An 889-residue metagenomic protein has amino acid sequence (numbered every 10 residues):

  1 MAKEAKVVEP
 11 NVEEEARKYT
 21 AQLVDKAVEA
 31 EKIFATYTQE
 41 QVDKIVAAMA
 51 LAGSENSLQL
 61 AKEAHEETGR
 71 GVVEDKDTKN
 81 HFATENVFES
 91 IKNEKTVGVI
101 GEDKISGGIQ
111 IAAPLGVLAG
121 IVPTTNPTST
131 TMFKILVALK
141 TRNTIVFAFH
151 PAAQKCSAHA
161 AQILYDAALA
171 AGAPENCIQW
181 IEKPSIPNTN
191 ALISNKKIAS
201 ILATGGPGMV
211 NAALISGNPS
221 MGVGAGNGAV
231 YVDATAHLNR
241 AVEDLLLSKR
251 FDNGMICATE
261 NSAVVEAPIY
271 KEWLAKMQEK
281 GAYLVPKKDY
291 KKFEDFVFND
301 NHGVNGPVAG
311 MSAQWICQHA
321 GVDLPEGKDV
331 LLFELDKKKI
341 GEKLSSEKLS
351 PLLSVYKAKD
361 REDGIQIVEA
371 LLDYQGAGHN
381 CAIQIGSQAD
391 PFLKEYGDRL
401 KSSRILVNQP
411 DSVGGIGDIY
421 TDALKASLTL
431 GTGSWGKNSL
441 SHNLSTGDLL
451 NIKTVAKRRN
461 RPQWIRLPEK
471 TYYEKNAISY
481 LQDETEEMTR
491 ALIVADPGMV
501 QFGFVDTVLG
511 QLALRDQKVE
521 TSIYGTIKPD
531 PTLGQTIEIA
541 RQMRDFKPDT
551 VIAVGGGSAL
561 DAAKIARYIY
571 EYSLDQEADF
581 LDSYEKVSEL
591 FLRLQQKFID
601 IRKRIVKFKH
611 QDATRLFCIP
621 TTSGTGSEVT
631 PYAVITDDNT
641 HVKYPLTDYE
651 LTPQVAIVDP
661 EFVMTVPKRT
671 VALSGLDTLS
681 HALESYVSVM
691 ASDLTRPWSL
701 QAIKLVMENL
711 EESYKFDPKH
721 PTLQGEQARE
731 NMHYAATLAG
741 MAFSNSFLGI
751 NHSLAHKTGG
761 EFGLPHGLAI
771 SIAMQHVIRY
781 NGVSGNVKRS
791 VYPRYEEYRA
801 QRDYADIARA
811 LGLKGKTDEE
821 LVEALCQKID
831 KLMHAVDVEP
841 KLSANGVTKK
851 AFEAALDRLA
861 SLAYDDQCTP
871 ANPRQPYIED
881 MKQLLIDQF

Functional and structural regions predicted by a protein language model:
A2-I109, V137, E279: N-terminal Rossmann-like NAD(P)+-binding subdomain of aldehyde/semialdehyde dehydrogenases
K3, A35, V322-D323, G327-Q463: Conserved C-terminal structural/oligomerization subdomain of aldehyde/semialdehyde dehydrogenase
K6-V7, N11-A16, M132, V210-K339 (+1 more regions): ALDH superfamily catalytic-core signature
E89, G534-R541, D545-E661: Glycine/threonine-rich beta-strand-loop-alpha-helix active-site module that forms ligand/phosphate-binding
T96-R240: Rossmann-like NAD(P) dinucleotide-binding subdomain of oxidoreductase/dehydrogenase enzymes
E279, V629-S746: Carboxylate- and glycine-rich phosphate/diphosphate-binding segment that chelates Mg2+/Mn2+
Q463-T550, L842-S843: ATP/NTP phosphate-donor binding region
G767-F852: Gly/Pro-rich interdomain helix-loop hinge
